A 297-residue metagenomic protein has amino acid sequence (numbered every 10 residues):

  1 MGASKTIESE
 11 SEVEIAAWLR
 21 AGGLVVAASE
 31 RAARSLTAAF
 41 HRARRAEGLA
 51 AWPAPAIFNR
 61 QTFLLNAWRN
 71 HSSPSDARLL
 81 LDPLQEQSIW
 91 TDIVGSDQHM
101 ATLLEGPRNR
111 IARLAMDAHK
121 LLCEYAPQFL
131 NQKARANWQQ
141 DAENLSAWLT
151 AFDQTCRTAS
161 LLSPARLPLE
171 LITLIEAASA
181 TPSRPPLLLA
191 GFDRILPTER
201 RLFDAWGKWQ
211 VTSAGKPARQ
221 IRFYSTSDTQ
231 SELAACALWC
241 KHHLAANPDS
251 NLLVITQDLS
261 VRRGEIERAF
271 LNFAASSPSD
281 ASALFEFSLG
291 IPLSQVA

Functional and structural regions predicted by a protein language model:
G2-N59, W68-R78, F203-A205, A214-A297: Anion-coordinating catalytic cores for phosphoryl-, nucleotidyl-, and glycosidic chemistry
I15-L19, A27-P182, D193-P197: Basic/charged alpha-beta structural segments of nucleotide/phosphate-handling enzymes
R184-P186: Loop/turn-to-beta-strand initiation segments
D193-Q210: Conserved Walker B catalytic segment
